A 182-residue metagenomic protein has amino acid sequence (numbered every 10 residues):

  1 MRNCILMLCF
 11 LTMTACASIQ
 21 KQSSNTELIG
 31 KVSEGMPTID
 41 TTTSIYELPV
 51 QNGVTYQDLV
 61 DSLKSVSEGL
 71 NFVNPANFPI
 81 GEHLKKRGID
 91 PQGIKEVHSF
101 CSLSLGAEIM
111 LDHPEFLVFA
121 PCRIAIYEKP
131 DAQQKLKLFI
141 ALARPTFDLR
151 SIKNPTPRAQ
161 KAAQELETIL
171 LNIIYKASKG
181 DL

Functional and structural regions predicted by a protein language model:
M1-C4: Positively charged n-region of N-terminal signal peptides that target proteins for export
L6-F10: Hydrophobic helical h-region of N-terminal Sec-dependent signal peptides in bacterial secretory/periplasmic proteins
T14-A15: C-terminal motif of bacterial Sec signal peptides marking the signal peptidase cleavage site
I19-L70: Terminal, regulation- and interaction-focused segments at domain boundaries
G30-G35, D61-E115, F119-C122, A132 (+1 more regions): Ser/Thr-rich, low-complexity intrinsically disordered terminal regions
I45-V54, K95, I152-K161: Second-shell loop/turn segments in exported
I124-T156: Beta-strand/loop substructures that line and gate deep hydrophobic ligand-binding cavities in soluble
R144-L182: C-terminal partner/receptor-binding element of secreted or periplasmic proteins
